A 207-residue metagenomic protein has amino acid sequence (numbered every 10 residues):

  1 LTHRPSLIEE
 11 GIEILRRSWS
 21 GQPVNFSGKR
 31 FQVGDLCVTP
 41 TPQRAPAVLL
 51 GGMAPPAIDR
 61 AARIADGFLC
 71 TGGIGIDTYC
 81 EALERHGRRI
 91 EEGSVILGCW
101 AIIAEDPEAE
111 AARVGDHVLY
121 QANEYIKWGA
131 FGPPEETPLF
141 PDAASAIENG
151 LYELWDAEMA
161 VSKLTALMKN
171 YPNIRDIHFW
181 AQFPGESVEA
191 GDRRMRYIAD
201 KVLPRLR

Functional and structural regions predicted by a protein language model:
L1-R207: Active-site-adjacent structural elements that line small-molecule/cofactor binding pockets in enzymes
